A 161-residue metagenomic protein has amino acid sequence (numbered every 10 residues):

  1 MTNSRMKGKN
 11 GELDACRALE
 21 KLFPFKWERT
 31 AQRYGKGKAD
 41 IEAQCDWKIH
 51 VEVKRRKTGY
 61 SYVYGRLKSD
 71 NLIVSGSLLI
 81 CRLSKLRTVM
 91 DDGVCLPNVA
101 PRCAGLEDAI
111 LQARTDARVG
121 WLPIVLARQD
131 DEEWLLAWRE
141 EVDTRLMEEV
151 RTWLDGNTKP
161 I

Functional and structural regions predicted by a protein language model:
M1-I161: Catalytic phosphate/metal-binding cores of nucleic-acid and nucleotide-processing enzymes, i.e., regions that mediate
